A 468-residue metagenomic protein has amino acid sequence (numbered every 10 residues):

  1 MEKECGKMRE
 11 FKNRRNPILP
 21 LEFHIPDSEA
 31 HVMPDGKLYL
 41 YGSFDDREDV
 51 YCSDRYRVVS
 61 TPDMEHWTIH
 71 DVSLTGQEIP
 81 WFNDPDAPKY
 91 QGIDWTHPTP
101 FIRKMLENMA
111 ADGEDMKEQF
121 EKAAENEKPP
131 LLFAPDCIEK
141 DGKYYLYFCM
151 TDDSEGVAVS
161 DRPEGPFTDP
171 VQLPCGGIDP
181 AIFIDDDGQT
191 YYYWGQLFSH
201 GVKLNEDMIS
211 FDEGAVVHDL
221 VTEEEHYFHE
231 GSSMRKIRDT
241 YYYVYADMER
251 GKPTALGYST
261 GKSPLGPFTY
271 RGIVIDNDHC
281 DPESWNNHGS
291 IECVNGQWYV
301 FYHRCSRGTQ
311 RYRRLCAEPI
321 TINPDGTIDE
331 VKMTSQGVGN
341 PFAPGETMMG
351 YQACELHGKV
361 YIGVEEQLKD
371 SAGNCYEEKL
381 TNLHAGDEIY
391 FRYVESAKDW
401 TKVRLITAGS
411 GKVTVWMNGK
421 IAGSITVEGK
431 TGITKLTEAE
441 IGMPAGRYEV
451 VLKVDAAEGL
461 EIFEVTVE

Functional and structural regions predicted by a protein language model:
M1-S424, K430-E468: Carbohydrate-active catalytic/glycan-binding domains of CAZyme proteins, especially the secreted or lumenal ectodomains
